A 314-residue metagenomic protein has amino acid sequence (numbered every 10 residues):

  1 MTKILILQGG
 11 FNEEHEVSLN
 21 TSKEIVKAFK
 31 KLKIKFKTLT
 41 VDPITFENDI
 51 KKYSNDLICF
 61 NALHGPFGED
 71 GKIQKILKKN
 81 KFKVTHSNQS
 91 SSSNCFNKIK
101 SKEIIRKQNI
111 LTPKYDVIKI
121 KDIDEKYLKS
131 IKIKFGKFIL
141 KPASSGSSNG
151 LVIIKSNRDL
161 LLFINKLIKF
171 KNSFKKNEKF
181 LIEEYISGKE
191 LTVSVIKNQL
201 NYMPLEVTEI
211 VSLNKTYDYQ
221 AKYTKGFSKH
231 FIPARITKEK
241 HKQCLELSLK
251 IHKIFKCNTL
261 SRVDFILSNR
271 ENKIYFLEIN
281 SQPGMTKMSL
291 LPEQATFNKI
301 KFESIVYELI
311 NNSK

Functional and structural regions predicted by a protein language model:
M1-S90, N94-F96, K100, K119-L128 (+1 more regions): ATP-binding N-terminal substructure of ATP-dependent carboxylate-amine bond-forming enzymes
T2, P113, F138, N149 (+5 more regions): Change "...and in nucleic-acid phosphodiester-cleaving endonucleases..." to "...and in nucleic-acid processing enzymes
T2-Q8, N20, I50-Y53, N94-L181 (+1 more regions): Active-site nucleotide/adenylate-binding loops and adjacent lid/helix of ATP-dependent enzymes
F36, K83-V84, T112, F138 (+1 more regions): Hydrophobic beta-strand scaffold residues
K155-E239, E246, N269, K273-Y275: Phosphate-binding site of ATP-dependent enzymes
E184, V193-V195, H252-M285, A295: Conserved metal-phosphate-binding beta-hairpin within the catalytic cores of diverse ATP-dependent phosphoryl-transfer
L200, E209-S261, L290-K314: Active-site "cap" helix and flanking loop/linker of ATP-utilizing ligase/carboxylase catalytic domains
